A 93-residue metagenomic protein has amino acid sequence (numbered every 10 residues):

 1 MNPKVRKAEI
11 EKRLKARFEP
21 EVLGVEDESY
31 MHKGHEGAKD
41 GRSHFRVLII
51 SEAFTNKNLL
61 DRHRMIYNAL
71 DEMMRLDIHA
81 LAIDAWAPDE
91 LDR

Functional and structural regions predicted by a protein language model:
M1-R93: N-terminal, polar/charged subdomain of small-to-medium soluble alpha/beta proteins
